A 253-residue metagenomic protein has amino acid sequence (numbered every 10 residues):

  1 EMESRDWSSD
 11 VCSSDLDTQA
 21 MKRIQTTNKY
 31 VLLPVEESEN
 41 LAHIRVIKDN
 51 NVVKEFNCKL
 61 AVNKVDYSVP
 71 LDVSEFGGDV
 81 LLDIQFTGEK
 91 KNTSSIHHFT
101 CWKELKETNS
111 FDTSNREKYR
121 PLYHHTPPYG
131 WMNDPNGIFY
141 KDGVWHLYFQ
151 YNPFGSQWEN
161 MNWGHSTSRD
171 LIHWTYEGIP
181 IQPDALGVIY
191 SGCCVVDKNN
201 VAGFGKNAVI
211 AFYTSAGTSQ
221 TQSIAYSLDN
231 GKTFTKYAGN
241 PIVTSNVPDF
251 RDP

Functional and structural regions predicted by a protein language model:
E1-D15: Single conserved hydrophobic/aromatic residue that forms the stacking wall/gate of nucleotide- or nucleobase-binding
L16-P253: Beta-rich carbohydrate-recognition and catalytic domains
